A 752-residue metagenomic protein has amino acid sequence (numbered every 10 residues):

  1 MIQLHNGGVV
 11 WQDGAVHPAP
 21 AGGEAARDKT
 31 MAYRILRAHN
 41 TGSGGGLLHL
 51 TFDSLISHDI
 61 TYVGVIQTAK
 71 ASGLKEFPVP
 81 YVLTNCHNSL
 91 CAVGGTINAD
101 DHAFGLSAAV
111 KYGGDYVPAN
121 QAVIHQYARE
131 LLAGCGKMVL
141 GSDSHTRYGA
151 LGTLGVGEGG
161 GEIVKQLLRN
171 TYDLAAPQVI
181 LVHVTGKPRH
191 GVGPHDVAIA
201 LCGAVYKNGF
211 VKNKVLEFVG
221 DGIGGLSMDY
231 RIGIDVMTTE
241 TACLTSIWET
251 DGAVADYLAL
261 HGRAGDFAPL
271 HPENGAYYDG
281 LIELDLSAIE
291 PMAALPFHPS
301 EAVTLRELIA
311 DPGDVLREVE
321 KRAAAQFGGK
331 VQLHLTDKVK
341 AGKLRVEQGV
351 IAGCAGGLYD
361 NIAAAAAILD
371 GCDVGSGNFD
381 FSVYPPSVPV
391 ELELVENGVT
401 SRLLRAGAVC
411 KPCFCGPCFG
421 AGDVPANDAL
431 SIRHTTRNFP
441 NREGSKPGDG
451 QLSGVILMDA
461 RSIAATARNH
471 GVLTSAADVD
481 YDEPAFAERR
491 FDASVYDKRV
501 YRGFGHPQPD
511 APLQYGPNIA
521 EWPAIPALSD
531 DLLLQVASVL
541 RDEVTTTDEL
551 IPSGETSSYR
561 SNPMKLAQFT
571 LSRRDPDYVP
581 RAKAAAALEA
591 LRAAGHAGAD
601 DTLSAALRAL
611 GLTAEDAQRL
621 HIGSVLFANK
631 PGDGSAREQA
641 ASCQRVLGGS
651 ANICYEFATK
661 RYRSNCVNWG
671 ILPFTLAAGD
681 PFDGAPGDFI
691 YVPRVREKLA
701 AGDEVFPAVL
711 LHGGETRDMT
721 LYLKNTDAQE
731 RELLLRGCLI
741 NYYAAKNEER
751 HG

Functional and structural regions predicted by a protein language model:
M1-G752: Fe-S-dependent hydro-lyases/dehydratases of central metabolism
